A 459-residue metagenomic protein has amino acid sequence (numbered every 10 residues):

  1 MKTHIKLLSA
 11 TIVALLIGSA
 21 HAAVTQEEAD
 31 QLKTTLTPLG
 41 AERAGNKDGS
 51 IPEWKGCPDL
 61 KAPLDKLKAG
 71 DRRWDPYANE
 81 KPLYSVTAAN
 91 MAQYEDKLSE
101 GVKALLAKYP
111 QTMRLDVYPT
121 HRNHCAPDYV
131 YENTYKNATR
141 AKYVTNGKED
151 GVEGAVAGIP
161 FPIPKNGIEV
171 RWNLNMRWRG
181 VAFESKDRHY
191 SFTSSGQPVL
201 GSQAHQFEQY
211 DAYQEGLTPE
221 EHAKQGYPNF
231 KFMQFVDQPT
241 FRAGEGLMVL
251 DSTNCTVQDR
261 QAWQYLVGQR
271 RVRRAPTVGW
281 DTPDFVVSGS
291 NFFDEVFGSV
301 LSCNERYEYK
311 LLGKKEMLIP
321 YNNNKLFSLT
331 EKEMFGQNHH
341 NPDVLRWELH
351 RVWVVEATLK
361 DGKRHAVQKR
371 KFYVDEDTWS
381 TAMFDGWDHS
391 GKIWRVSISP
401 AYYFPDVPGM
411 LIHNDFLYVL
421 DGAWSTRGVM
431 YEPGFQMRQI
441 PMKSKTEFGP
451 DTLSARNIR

Functional and structural regions predicted by a protein language model:
M1-H21: Gram-negative bacterial Sec-dependent N-terminal signal peptides
K6-L7, A14-L15, Q31, T35 (+1 more regions): Acidic/proline-rich low-complexity IDRs
A23-V24, A29-C57, V86, S99 (+2 more regions): Gly/Pro-enriched, hydrophobic low-complexity segments that function as extracytoplasmic propeptides/linkers
Q26-D259, L266: Solvent-exposed N-terminal domain segments of exported/luminal and surface proteins
D187-Q225, N229-Q238, E295-F372, A382: Extended beta-strand-rich segments in extracellular/periplasmic secretory proteins, especially within noncatalytic
E432-R459: Long, C-terminal catalytic modules of enzymes
